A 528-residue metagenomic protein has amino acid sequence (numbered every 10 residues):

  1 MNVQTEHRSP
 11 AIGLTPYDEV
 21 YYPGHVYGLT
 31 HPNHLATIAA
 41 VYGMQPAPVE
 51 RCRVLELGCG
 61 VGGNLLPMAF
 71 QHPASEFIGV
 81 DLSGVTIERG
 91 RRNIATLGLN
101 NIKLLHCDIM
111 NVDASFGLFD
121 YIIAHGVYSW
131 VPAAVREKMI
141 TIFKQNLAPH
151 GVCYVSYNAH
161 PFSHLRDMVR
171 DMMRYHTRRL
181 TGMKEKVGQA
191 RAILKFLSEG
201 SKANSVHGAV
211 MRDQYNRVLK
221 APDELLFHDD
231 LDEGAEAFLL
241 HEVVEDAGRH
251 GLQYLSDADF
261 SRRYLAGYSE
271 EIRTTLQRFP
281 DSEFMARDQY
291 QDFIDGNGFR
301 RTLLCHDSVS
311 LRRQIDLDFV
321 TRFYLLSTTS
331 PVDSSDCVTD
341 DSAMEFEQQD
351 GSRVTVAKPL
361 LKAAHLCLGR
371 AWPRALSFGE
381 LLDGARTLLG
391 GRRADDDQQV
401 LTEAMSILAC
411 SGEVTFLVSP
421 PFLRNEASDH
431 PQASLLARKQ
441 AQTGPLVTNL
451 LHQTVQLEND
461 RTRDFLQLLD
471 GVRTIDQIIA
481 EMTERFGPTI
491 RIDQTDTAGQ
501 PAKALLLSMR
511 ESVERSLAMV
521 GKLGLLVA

Functional and structural regions predicted by a protein language model:
E19, P23-C52: Conserved alpha-helix/loop element of class I SAM-dependent methyltransferases that forms part of the SAM/SAH-binding
V61-A74: Conserved SAM-binding loop of SAM-dependent methyltransferases across substrates and taxa, primarily the Class I
S83: Conserved SAM/SAH-binding beta-strand->alpha-helix loop
G98-I109: Conserved SAM-binding strand-loop segment of SAM-dependent methyltransferases
D113-I122: A short acidic, Gly/Pro-enriched loop at the edge of an enzyme's catalytic core that lines a small-molecule cofactor
E137-P149: A short glycine-rich, Lys/Arg-flanked "PGG" loop and its adjoining helix->strand segment in the class I
V152-K184, Q189, I193-N204: Conserved class I S-adenosyl-L-methionine
L265-V309, I315, Q348-A528: Long, charge-rich, low-complexity alpha-helical segments
